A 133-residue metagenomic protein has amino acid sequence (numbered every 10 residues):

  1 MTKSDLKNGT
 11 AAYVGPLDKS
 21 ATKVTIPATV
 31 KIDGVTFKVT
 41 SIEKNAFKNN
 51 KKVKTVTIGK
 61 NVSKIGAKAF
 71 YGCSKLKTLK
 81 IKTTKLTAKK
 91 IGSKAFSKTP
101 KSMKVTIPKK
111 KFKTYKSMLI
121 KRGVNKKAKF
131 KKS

Functional and structural regions predicted by a protein language model:
M1, Y13, N125-S133: Intrinsically disordered, low-complexity repeat and linker tracts
M1-L17: Short beta-strand/loop segment at the start of cytosolic alpha/beta domains
A11, K23-V24, N45: Short, surface-exposed, low-complexity cationic segments
K19-S41, K51-K64, S74-K89, P100-T114 (+1 more regions): Structural signature of tandem-repeat unit edges
E43-A46, G66-A69, S93-A95: Consensus positions within tandem repeat domains that build extended binding/scaffold surfaces
G92-A95, K113-K127: Short, aromatic/basic amphipathic alpha-helical patches
